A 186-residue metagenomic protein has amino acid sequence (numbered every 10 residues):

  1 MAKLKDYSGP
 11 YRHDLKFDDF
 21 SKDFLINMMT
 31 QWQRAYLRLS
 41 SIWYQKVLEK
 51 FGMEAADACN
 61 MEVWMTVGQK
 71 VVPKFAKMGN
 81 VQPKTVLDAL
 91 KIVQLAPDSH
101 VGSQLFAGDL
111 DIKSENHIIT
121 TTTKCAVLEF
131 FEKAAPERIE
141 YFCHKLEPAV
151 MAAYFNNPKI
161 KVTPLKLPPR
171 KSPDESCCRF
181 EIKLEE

Functional and structural regions predicted by a protein language model:
M1-I118, A126, F130-K145, N157-C177 (+1 more regions): N-terminal accessory segment detector
A149-M151: Mixed-charge, glycine-accented linear interaction segment located at domain edges/termini
A153-F155: Oxidoreductase and adenylate-handling cofactor-binding alpha/beta cores
